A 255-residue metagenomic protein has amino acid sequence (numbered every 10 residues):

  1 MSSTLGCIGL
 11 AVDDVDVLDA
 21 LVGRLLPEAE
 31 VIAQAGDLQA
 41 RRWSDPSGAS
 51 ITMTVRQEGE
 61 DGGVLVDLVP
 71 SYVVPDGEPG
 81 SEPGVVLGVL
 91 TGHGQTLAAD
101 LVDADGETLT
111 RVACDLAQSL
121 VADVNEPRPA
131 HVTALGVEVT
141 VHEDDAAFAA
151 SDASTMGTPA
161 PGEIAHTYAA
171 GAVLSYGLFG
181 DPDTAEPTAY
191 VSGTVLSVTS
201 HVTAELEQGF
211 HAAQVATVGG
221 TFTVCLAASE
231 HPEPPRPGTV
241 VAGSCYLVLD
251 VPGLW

Functional and structural regions predicted by a protein language model:
M1-E30: N-terminal alpha-helical "arm" segments
Q34-D183: Long, hydrophobic alpha/beta structural blocks
G94, L109, P127, T188-Y190 (+2 more regions): A general secondary-structure signal for short beta-strands and their flanking turns/coil in non-transmembrane regions
P182-T194: Short coil-to-beta-strand transition motifs
L196-V224: OB-fold (S1/OB) nucleic-acid-binding surfaces
V218, S244-Y246: Structured beta-strand/turn binding interfaces of compact recognition modules in eukaryotic regulators
A228-S244: Short nucleic-acid-contacting surface segments enriched for D/E, G, S/T with interspersed K/R
Y246-W255: Short, Lys/Arg- and Gly-enriched loop/turn segments at beta-strand edges
